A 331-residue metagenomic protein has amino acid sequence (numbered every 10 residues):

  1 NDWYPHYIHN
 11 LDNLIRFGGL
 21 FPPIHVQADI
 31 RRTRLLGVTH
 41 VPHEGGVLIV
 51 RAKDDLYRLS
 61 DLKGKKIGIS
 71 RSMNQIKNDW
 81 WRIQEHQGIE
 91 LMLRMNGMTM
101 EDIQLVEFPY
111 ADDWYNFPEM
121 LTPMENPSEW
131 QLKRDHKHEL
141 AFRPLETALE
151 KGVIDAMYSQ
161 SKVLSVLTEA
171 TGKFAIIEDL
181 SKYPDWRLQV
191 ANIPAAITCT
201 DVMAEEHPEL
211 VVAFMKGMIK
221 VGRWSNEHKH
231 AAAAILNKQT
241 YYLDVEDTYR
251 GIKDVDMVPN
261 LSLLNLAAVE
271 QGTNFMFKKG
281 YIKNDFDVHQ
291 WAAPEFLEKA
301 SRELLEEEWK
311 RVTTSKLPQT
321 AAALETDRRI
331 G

Functional and structural regions predicted by a protein language model:
N1-M120, S161, A323-G331: Short, glycine-/small- and polar/acidic-enriched structural segments that line small-molecule recognition paths
H25, D61, T147-A148, V166 (+1 more regions): Well-formed, non-transmembrane alpha-helical positions, independent of function
T33-P42, Q104-F108, K173-A191, D287: Short beta-strand->loop
Q104-F108, Y249-M257, D287-R302: Short linear loop/turn motifs
W114-K238: Pocket-lining segment of extracytoplasmic ligand-binding domains
A204-K283: Secondary-structure end/capping motifs
F277-G331: Conserved C-terminal helix/tail region of periplasmic/extracytoplasmic solute-binding proteins
